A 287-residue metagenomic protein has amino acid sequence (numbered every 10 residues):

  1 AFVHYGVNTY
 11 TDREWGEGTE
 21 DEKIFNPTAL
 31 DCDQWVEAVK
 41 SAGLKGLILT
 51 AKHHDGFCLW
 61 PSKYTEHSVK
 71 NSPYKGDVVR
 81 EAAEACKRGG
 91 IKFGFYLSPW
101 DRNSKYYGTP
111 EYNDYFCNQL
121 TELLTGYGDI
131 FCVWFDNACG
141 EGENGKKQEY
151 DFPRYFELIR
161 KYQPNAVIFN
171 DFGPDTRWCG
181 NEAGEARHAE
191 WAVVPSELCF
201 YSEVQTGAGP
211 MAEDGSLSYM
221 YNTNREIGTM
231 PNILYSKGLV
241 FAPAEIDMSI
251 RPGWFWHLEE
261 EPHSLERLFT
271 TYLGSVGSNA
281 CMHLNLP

Functional and structural regions predicted by a protein language model:
F2-P287: Mature catalytic domains of secreted/periplasmic carbohydrate-active enzymes
